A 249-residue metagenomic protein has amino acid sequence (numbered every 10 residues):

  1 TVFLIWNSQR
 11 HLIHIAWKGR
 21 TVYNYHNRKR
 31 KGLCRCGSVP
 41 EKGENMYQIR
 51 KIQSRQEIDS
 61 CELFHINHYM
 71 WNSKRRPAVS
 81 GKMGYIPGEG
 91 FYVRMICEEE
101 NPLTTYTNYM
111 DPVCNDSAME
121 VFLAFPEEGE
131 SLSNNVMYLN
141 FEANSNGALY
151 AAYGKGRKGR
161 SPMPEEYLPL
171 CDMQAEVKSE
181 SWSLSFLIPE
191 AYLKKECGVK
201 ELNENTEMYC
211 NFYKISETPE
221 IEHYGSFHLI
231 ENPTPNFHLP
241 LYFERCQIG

Functional and structural regions predicted by a protein language model:
R10, R20, R28-R30, R35: Basic polycationic patches enriched in arginine
Y23, G37-G249: Structural preference for beta-rich elements and adjacent junctions enriched in aromatics
